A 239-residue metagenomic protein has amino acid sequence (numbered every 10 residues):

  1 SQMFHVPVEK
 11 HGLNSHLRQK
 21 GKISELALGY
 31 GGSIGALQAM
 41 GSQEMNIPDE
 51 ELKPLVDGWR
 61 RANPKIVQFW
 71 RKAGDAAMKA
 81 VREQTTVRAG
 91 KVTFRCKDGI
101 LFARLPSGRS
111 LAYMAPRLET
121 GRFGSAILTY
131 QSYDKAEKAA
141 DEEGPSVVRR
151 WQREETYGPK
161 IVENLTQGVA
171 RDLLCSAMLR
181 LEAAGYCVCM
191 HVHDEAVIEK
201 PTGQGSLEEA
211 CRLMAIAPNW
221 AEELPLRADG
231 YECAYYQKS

Functional and structural regions predicted by a protein language model:
S1-S239: Conserved catalytic core of nucleotide polymerization and phosphodiester-bond processing enzymes
